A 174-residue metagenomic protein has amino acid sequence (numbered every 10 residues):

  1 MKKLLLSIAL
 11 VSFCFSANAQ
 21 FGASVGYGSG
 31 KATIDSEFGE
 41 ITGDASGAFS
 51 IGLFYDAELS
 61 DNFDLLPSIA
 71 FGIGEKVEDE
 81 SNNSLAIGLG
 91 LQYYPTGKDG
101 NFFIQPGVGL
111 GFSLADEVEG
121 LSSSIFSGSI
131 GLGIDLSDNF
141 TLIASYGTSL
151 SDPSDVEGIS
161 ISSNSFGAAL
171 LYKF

Functional and structural regions predicted by a protein language model:
M1-G22: Cleavable N-terminal export/targeting peptides
A17, A57-D61, P95-D99, L136-D138 (+1 more regions): Outer-membrane beta-barrel strand-turn architecture
F21, N62-L65, D99-F102, D138-A144: Repeated loop/turn-to-beta-strand initiation elements of outer-membrane beta-barrel proteins
G22, Y27-K31, E37-S81: Glycine- and aromatic-enriched membrane insertion/assembly motifs of diderm outer-membrane and organelle channel
G22-S24, G28, S162-F174: Outer-membrane beta-barrel "beta-signal"
Y27-T33, A57, F71-E75, N83 (+4 more regions): Transmembrane beta-strands of outer-membrane beta-barrel pores
A45-F49, S81-I87, S122-F126, S160-F166: Residues that define the transmembrane beta-barrel architecture of outer-membrane proteins
F54-D56, Q92-Y94, G131-D135, I143 (+1 more regions): Transmembrane beta-barrel domains of outer membrane proteins
